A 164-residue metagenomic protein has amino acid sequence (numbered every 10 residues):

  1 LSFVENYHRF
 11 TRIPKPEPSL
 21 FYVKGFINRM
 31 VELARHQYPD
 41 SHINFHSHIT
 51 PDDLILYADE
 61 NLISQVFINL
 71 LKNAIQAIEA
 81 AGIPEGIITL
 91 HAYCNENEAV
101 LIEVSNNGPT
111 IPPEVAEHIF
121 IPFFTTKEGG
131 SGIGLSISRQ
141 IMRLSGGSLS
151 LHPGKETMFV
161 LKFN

Functional and structural regions predicted by a protein language model:
I13-P16, I55-A58, T126: Conserved micro-motifs of the catalytic ATP-binding
E17-V31: A conserved beta-strand-to-alpha-helix junction within the catalytic ATP-binding
H42-L54: Conserved catalytic submotifs in the C-terminal HATPase_c
N106: Acidic ATP/Mg2+-coordinating residue in the GHKL
I111-F123: Short conserved segment of the HATPase_c
G134, S138: Short alpha-helical Gxxx[C/S/T] motif in the catalytic ATP-binding
